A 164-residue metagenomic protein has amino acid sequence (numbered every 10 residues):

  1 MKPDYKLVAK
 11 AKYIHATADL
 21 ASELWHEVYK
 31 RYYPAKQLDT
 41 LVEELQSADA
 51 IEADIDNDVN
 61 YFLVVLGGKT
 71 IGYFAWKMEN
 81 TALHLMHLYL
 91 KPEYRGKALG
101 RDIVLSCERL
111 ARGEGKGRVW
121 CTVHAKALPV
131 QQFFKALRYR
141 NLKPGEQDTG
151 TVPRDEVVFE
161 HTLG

Functional and structural regions predicted by a protein language model:
D4-E93, V104-S106, L110, E114 (+2 more regions): Acetyl-CoA-dependent GNAT
A48, L128-Q131: Short, surface-exposed alpha-helical segments at coil->helix boundaries
N80-A82, R118, E156: A generic structural signal for beta-strand entry/edge sites
A82, A127-L128: Alpha-helix N-cap/helix-start and coil->helix boundary motif
L90, H124-A125: Short amphipathic helical patch at the helix-1/turn junction of helix-turn-helix
Y94, A98: Glycine-rich phosphate-binding loop
R101: Residues forming the Rossmann-fold NAD(P)(H) cofactor-binding site
W120-H124, Q131, K135-V157: Conserved catalytic-core motifs of GNAT/GCN5-like acyltransferases
